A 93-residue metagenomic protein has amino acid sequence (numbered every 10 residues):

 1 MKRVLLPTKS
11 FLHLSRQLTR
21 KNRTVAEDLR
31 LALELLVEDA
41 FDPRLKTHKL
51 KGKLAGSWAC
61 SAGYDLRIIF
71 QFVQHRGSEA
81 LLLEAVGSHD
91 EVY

Functional and structural regions predicted by a protein language model:
M1-P7: Conserved N-terminal entry element of GNAT/NAT acetyltransferase domains
V4, H13, R23-A26, S61-Y93: Enriched for short, Lys/Arg-rich terminal
P7-P43: N-terminal first-folded block
S10, A55, S88: Residues that form or immediately flank small-molecule/cofactor binding pockets and catalytic motifs
A32, K46, G56, Y64-L66 (+1 more regions): A generic structural signal for short beta-strands and their flanking turns/coil linkers
L35-A59: A short, surface-exposed loop/turn module that caps and links secondary-structure elements
